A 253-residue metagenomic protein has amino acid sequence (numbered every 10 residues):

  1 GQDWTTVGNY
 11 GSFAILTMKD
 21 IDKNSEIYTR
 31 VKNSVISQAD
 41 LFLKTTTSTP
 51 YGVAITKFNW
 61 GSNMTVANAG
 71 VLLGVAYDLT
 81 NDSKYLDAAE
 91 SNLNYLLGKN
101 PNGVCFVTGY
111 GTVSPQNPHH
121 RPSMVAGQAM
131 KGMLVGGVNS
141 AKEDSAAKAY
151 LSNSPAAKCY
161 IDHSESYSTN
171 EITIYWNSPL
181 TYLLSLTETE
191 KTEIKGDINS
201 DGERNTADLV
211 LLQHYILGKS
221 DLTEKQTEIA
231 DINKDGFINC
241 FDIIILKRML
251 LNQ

Functional and structural regions predicted by a protein language model:
Q2-T47, T56-T192: Aromatic (Trp/Tyr) and acidic
Q38-T49, K219-T223, Q253: A short secondary-structure junction motif
K191-Q253: Cellulosome-associated attachment modules in secreted, modular CAZymes
